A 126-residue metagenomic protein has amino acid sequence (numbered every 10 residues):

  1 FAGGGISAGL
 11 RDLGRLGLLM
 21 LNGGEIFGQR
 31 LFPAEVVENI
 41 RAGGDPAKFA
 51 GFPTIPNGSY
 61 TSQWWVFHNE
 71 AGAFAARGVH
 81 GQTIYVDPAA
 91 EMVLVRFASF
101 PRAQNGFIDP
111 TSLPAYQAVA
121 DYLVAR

Functional and structural regions predicted by a protein language model:
F1-S7, A76-R77: Solvent-exposed loop and edge beta-strand segments that line ligand/cofactor-binding and catalytic clefts
G3-G4, F27-G28, G51: Short helix-to-loop capping/linker segments positioned immediately adjacent to catalytic or ligand/cofactor-binding
G5-E25, Q82-A98: Active-site-proximal alpha-helical segments within enzyme catalytic domains
I6-L10, R30, S112: Solvent-exposed, acidic/flexible segments
G14-L21, V37-R41, Q63-W65, A120 (+1 more regions): Non-transmembrane alpha-helical segments in soluble domains of secreted/periplasmic/extracellular proteins
G24-F32: Structural helix-adjacent loops and short alpha-helical linkers that scaffold large soluble proteins
V37-V93: Active-site Gly/Thr loop motif
A76-R126: Structured C-terminal helix/loop/strand segments within mature extracytoplasmic catalytic/sensor domains
